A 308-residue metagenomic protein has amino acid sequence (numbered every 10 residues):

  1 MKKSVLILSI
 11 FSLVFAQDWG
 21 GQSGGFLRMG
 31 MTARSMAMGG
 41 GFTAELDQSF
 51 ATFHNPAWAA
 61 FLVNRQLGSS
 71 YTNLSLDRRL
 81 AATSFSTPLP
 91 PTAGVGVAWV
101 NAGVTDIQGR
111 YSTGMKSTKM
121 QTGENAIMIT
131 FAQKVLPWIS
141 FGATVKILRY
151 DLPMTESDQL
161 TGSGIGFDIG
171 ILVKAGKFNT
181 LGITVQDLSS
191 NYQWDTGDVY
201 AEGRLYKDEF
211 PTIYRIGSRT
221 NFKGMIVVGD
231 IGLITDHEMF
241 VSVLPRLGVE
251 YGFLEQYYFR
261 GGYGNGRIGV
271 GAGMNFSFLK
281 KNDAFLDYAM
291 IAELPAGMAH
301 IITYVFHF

Functional and structural regions predicted by a protein language model:
M1-S4, P137: Positively charged n-region of N-terminal signal peptides that target proteins for export
K3-V14: Sec-dependent N-terminal signal peptides
Q17-E45, N64-L67, T72, R79-F308: Outer-membrane beta-barrel porins/channels
F50-F61: N-terminal periplasmic accessory domains that precede and gate Gram-negative outer-membrane beta-barrel machines
